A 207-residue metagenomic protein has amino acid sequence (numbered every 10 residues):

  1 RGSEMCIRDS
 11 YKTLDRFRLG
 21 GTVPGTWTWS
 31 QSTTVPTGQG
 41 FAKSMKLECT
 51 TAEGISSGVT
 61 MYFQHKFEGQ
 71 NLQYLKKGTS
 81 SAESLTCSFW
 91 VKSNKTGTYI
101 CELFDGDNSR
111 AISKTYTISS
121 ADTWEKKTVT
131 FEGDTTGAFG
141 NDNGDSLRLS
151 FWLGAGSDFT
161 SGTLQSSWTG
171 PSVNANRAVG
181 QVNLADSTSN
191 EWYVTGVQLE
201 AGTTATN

Functional and structural regions predicted by a protein language model:
R1, F63-C101, V129-T130, D134-G137 (+1 more regions): Extra-cytoplasmic beta-strand recognition segments
R1, W192-A205: Extracellular, beta-strand-rich glycan-interacting domains
G2-I7: Short, small-residue-biased leader/transition segments that mark boundaries at the very start of proteins
V35-Q64: Short carbohydrate-recognition loop motifs
A52-E53, Q73-K77, I112-S120, N183: Beta-strand-rich interaction surfaces with strong enrichment in secreted/lumenal proteins
N108-F139: Extracellular carbohydrate recognition and processing domains and analogous Trp-centered ligand-binding platforms
T128-T188: Extracellular beta-strand ligand-recognition surfaces/modules
V179-L184, L199-N207: Extended recognition patches within non-cytosolic domains
